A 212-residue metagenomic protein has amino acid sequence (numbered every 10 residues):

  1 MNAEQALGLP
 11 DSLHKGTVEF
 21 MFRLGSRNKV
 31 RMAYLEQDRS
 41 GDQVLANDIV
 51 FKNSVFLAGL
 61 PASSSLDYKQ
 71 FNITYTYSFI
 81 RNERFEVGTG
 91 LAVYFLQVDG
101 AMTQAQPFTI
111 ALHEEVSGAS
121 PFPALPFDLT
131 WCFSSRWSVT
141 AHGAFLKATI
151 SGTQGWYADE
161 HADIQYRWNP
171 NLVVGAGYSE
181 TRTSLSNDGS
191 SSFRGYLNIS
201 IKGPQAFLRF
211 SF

Functional and structural regions predicted by a protein language model:
M1-H14, E36-K69, F95-S120, A148-G152 (+1 more regions): Extracellular/periplasm-exposed beta-strand and loop segments of Gram-negative cell-envelope proteins, dominated by
N2-D38, I73-T76, Q154-A162: Transmembrane beta-barrel domains of bacterial outer-membrane proteins
V18-F20, I73-Y75, T89, L125-F127 (+3 more regions): Membrane-embedded beta-strands of outer-membrane beta-barrel proteins, especially the hydrophobic/small aromatic
F22-L24, Y77-F79, V93, L129-W131 (+2 more regions): Residue-level signature of outer-membrane beta-barrel architecture
R27-V30, E83-F85, R136-V139, W168-V174: Repeated loop/turn-to-beta-strand initiation elements of outer-membrane beta-barrel proteins
M32-E36, T89-F95, L129, A141-F145 (+2 more regions): Transmembrane beta-barrel strands of outer-membrane/channel proteins
E83-R84, L146-Y157: Solvent-exposed loop/turn segments connecting transmembrane beta-strands in outer-membrane beta-barrel proteins
Y166, N198-F212: Outer-membrane beta-barrel "beta-signal"
